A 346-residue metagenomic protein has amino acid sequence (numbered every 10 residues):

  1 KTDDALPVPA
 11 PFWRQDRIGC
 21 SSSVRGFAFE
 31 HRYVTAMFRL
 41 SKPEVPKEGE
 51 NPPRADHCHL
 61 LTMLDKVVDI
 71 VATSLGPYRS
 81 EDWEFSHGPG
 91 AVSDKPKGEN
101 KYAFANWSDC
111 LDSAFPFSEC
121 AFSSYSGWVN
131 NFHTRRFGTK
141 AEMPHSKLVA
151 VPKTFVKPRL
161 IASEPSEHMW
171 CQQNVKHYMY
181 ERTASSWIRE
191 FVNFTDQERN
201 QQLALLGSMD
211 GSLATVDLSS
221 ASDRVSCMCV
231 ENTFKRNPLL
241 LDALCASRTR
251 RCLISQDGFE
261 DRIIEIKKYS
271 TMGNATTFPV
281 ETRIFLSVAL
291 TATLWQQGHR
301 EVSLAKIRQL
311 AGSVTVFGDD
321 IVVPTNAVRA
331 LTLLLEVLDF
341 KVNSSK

Functional and structural regions predicted by a protein language model:
K1-V149: Non-catalytic, polymerase-adjacent accessory regions of viral genome-replication enzymes
F115, N130-K346: Core nucleotidyl-transferase/polymerase catalytic module
